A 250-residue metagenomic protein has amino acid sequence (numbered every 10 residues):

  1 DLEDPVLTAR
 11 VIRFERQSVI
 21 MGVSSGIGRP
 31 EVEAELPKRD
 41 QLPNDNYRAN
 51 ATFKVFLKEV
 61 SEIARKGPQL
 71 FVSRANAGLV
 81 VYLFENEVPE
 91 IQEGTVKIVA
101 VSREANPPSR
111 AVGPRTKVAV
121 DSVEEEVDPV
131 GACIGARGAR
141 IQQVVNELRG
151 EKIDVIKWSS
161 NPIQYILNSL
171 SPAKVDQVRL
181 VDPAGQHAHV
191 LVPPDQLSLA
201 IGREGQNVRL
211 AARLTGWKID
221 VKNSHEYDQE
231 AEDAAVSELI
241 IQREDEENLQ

Functional and structural regions predicted by a protein language model:
D1-Q250: RNA-contacting regions in translation and RNA-metabolism proteins, encompassing KH/S1 modules where present
